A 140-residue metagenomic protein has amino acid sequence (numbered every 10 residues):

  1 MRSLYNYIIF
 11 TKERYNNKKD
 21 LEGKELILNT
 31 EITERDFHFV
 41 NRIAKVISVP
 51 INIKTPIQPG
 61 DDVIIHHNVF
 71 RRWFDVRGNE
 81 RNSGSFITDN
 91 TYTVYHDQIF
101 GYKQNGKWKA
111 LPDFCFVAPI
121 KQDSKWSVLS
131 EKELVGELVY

Functional and structural regions predicted by a protein language model:
M1-Y140: Acidic-enriched and Gly/Ser
